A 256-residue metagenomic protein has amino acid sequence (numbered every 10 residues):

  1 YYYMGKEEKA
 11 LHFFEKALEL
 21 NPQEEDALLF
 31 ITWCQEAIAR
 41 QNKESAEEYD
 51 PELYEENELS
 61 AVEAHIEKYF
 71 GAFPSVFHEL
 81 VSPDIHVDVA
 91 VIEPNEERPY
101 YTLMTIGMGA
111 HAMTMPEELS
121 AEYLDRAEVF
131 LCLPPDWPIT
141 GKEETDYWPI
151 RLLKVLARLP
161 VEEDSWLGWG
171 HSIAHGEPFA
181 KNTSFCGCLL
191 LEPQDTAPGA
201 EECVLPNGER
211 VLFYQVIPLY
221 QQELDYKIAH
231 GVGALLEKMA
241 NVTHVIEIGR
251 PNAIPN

Functional and structural regions predicted by a protein language model:
N42-P99, T105-P116, S120-D125, F130-N256: Acidic, proline/glycine-rich low-complexity IDRs
